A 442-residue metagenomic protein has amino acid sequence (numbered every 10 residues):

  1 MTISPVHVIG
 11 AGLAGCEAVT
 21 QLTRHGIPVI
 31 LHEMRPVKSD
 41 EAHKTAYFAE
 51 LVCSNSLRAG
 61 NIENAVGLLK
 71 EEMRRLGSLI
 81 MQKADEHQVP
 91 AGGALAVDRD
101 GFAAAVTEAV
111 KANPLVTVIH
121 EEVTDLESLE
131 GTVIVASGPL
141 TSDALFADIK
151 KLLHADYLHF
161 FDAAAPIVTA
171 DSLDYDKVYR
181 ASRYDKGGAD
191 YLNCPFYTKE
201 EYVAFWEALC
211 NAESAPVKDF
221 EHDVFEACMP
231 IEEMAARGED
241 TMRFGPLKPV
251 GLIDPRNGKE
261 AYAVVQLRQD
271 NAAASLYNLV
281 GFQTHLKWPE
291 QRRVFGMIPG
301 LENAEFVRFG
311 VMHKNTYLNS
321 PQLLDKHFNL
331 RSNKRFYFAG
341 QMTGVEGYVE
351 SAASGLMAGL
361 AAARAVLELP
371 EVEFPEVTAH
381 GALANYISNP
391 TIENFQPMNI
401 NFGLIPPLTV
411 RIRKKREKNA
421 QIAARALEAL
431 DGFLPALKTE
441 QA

Functional and structural regions predicted by a protein language model:
T2-A14: Beta1/beta-strand and adjacent pyrophosphate-binding region of the FAD-binding site in flavoprotein oxidoreductases
L13, E17, H43, N64 (+14 more regions): Conserved active-site and cofactor/substrate-binding residues in soluble primary-metabolism enzymes
T20-Q82, E376-I387: N-terminal FAD cofactor-binding segment of flavoenzymes
G60-T107, K111: A conserved beta-strand/loop capping segment in the N-terminal third of enzymes that catalyze redox or closely related
A112-A273, Y277-W288, R292-R293: Predominantly flavin-linked oxidoreductase catalytic cores and closely associated redox partners
L279-V345, A352-S354, V372-N389, N394-N399 (+1 more regions): A glycine-rich dinucleotide-binding beta-alpha-beta segment and adjacent secondary-structure elements that constitute
S351-V372: Internal hydrophobic alpha-helix adjacent to the cofactor/substrate pocket in enzyme cavities
M398-A442: C-terminal auxiliary extensions adjacent to catalytic cores
